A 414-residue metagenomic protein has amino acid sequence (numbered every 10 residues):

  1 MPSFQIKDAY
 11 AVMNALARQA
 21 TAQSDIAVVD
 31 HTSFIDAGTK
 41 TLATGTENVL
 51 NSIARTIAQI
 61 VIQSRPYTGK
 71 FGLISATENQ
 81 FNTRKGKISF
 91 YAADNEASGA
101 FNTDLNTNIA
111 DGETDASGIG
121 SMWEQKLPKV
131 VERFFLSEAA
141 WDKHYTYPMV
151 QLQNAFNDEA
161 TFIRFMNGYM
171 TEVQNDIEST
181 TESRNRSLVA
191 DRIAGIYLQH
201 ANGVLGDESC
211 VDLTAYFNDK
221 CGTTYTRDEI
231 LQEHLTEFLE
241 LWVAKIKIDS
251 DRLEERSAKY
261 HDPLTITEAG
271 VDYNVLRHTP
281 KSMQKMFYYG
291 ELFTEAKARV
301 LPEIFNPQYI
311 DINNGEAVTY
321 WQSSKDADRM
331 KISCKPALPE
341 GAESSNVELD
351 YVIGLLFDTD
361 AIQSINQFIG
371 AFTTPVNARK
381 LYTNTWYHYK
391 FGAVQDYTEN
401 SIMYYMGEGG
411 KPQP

Functional and structural regions predicted by a protein language model:
M1-T68, E295-P414: Extended, compositionally biased alpha-helical segments that mediate assembly or anchoring
V29-T32, Y67-S75, E182, L253-I266: Short glycine-rich, low-complexity/disordered patches
H31-T39, D111-S117, Y197-C210, F217 (+2 more regions): Intrinsically disordered, low-complexity coil segments
L50-Y145: Assembly/oligomerization interface modules of large self-assembling protein complexes
Y91-A93, V150, S333-K335: A structural detector for beta-sheet-dominated domains
P128-L205, L381-Y389: Long, contiguous amphipathic alpha-helices that act as assembly "spine/axial" helices in icosahedral shell and virion
L198-I332: Extended, solvent-exposed, turn-rich assembly/linker loops in the middle of proteins
